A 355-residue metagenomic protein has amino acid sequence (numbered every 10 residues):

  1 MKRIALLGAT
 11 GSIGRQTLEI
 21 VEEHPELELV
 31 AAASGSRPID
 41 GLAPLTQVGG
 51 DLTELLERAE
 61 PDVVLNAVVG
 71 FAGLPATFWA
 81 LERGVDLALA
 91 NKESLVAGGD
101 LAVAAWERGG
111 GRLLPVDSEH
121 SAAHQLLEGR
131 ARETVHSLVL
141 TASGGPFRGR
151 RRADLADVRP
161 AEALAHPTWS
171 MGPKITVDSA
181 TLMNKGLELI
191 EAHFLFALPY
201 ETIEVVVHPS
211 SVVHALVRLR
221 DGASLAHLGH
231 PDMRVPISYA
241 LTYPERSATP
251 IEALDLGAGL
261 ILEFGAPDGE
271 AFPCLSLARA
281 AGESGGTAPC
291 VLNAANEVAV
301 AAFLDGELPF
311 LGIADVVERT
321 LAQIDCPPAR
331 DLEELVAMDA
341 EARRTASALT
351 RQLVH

Functional and structural regions predicted by a protein language model:
M1-L42, Q47-H355: Catalytic, metal-anchored helix/loop core of enzyme active sites in primary metabolism
